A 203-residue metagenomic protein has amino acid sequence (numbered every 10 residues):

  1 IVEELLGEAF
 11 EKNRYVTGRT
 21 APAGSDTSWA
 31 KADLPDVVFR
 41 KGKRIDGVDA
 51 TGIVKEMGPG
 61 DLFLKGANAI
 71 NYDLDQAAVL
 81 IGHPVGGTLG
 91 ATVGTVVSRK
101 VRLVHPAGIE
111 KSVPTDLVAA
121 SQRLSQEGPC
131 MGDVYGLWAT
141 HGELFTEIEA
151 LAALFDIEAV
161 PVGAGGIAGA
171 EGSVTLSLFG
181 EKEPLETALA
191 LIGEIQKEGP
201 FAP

Functional and structural regions predicted by a protein language model:
I1-E3, Y72-D73: Short active-site-adjacent helix-start/loop capping segments
E3, I81-P203: Internal alpha/beta core interface subdomains
G7-Y72, L80-V85, W138-L144, E149-I157 (+1 more regions): Ligand-binding beta-strand-loop-alpha-helix segment within the catalytic cores of soluble metabolic enzymes
N71-L74, V113-P114: Short, solvent-exposed loop/turn segments at secondary-structure junctions
